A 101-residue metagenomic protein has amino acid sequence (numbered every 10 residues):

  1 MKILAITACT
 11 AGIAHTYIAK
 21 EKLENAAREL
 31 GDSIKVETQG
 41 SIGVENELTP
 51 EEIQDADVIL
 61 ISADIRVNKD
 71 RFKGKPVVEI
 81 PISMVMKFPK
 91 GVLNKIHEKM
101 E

Functional and structural regions predicted by a protein language model:
M1-K2, G12-A27: Glycine-rich phosphate/diphosphate-binding loop of Rossmann-like nucleotide-binding domains
K2-A11, L60-I61: Short glycine-rich or small-residue beta-strand-to-loop segments that form or flank ligand, phosphate, metal/Fe-S
I3-L4, V77-E101: Ser/Thr/Gly-rich flexible loops in soluble cytosolic domains mediating phosphotransfer, phosphorylation
A14, K69-D70: Glycine/Thr-rich phosphate-binding loops of Rossmann-like dinucleotide-binding domains
E29-A56: N-terminal beta-loop-helix "entrance" segment that forms/cooperates in small-molecule cofactor or anionic ligand
A56, G74-K75: Short, well-ordered alpha-helix to beta-strand connector turns
I59-L60, V77: Short, well-ordered beta-strand core segments
S62-V67: Short, polar loop motifs at secondary-structure junctions
